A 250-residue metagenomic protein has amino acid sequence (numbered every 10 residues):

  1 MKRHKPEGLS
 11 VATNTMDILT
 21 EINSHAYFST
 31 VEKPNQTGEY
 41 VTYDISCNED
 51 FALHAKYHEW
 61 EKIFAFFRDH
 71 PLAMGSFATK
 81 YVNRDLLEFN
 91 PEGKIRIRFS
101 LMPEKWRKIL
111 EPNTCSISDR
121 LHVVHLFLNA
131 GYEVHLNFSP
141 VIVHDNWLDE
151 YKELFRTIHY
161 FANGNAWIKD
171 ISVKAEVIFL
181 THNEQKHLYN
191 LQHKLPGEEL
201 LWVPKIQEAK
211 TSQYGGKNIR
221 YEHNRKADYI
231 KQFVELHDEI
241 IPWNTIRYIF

Functional and structural regions predicted by a protein language model:
K2-R98: Conserved Radical SAM active-site core
I18, R120, Y151, K226 (+1 more regions): Aromatic/hydrophobic pocket-lining residues that form the small-molecule binding cavity in soluble enzyme cores
H25-K33, L86-N90, I117-A130, F233: Structured alpha-helical segments in the cores of large, soluble enzyme domains
Y40-D44, M74-S76, K94-R98, E133-N137 (+2 more regions): Structural preference for beta-strand elements that scaffold enzyme active sites
E49-L53, V82-L86, I95-T114, P140-D145 (+2 more regions): Conserved radical SAM core fold
L128-V134, F138, D145: A conserved active-site cap/scaffold subdomain adjacent to cofactor or substrate pockets
N146-F161: Catalytic cores of alpha/beta
H159-F250: Auxiliary Fe-S-binding modules of radical SAM enzymes
